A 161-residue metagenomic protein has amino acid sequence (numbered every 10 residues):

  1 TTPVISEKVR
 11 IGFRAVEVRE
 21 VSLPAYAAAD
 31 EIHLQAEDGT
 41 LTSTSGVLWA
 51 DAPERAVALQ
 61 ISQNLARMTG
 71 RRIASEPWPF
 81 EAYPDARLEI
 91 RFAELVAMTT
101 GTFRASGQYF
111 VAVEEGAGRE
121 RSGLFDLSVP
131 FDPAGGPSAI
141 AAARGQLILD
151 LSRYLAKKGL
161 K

Functional and structural regions predicted by a protein language model:
T1-E54, L160-K161: A structural "domain/chain start" motif
T1-G12, Q63, M68-G116: Surface-exposed short loop/turn segments
A15-V21, H33, R87-R91, R104-F110 (+1 more regions): Soluble periplasmic/extracytoplasmic beta-strand elements of cell-envelope proteins
A25, V96, V113, V129-F131: Feature marks short, surface-exposed loop/turn motifs that line or immediately flank catalytic pockets and channel
A29, G101, G118-E120: Generic domain-boundary/flexible-linker signal
T40-A50, E115-K157: Short secondary-structure boundary motifs at beta->alpha junctions and helix caps
S62-G70, S152-L160: Sec-exported extracytoplasmic/periplasmic mature domains
